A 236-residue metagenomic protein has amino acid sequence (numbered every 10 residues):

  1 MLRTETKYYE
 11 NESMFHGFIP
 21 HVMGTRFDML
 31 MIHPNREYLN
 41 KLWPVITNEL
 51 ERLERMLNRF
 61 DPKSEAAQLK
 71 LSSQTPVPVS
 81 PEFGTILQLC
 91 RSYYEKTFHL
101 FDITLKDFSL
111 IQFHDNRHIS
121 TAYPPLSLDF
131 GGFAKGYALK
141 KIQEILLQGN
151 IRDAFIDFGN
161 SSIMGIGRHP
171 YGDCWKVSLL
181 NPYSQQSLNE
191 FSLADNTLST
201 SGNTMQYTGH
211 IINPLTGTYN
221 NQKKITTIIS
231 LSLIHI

Functional and structural regions predicted by a protein language model:
M1-I234: Mature catalytic core of soluble alpha/beta enzymes
